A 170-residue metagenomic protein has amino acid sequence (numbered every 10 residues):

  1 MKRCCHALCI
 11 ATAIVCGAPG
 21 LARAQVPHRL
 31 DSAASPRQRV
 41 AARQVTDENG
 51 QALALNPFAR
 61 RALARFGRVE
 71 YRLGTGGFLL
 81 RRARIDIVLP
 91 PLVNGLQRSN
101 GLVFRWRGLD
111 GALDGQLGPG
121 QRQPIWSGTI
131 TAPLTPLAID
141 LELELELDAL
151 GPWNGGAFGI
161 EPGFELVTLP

Functional and structural regions predicted by a protein language model:
M1-C9: Bacterial N-terminal signal peptides that target proteins for export
C9-G17: Bacterial N-terminal signal peptides
A22-R98, A132-P170: N-terminal small/polar-rich segments of proteins
R98-A112: Short, surface-exposed beta-strand/strand-loop-strand elements in extracellular ectodomains
L109-P136: Extended, solvent-exposed segments with strong compositional bias
